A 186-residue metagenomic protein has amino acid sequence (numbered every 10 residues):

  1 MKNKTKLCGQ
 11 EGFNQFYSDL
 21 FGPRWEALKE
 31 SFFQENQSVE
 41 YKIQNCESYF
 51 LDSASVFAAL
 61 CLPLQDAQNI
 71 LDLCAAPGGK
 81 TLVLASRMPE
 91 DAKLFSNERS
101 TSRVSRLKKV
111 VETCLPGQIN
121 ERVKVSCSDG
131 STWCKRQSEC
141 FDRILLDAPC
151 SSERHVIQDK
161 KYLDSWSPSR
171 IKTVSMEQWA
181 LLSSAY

Functional and structural regions predicted by a protein language model:
M1-Y186: S-adenosylmethionine
